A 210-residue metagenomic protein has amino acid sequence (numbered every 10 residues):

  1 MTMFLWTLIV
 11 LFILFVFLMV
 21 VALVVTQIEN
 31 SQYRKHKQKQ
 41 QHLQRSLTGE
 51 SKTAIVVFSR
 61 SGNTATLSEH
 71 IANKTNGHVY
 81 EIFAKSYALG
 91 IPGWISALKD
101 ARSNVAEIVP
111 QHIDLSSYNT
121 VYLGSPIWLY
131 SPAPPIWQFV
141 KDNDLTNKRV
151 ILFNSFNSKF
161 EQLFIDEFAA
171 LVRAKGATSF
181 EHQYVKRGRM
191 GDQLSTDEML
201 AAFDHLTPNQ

Functional and structural regions predicted by a protein language model:
T2-Q210: Active-site-proximal alpha-helix that buttresses catalytic centers in soluble enzyme cores
